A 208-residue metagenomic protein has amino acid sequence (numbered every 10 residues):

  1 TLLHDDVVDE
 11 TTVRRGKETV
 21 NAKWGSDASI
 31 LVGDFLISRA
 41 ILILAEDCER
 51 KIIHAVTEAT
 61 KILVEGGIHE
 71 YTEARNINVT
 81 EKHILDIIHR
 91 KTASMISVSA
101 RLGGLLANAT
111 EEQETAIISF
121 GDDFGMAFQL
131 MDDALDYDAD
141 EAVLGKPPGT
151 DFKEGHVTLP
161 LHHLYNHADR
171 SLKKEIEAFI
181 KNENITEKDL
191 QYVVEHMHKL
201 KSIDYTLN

Functional and structural regions predicted by a protein language model:
T1-N208: All-alpha prenyltransferase/terpene-synthase fold signal
